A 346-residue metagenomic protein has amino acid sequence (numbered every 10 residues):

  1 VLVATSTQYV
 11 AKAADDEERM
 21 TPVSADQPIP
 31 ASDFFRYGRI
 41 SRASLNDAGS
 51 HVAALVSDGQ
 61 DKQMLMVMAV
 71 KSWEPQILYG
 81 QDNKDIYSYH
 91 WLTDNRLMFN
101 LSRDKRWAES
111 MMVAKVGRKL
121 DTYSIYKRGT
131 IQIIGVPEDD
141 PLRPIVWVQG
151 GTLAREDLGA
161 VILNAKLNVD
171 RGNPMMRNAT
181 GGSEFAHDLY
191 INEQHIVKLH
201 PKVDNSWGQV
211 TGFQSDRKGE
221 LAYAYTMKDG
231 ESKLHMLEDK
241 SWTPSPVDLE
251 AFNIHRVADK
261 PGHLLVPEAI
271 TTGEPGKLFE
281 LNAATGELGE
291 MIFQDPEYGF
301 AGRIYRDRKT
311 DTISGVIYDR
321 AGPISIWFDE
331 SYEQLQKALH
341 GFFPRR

Functional and structural regions predicted by a protein language model:
L2-V10: C-terminal segment of classical bacterial N-terminal signal peptides
K12-D15: Boundary of Sec targeting at the N-terminus
E18-G38, W73, L335-R345: A short helix->beta-strand "capping" segment at the edge of beta-propeller domains
P28-P30, A43, D47, L65 (+4 more regions): Post-signal-peptide, soluble extracytosolic/periplasmic N-terminal scaffold domains of envelope/secretory systems
S32-Q63: Beta-strand-rich domains and repeat architectures in extracellular enzymes and scaffolds, especially beta-propellers
G38, Q60-M64, D82-K84, R103-R346: Peripheral, non-catalytic segments that deliver or gate enzyme domains
S72-D104: Blade-loop segments of beta-propeller domains
